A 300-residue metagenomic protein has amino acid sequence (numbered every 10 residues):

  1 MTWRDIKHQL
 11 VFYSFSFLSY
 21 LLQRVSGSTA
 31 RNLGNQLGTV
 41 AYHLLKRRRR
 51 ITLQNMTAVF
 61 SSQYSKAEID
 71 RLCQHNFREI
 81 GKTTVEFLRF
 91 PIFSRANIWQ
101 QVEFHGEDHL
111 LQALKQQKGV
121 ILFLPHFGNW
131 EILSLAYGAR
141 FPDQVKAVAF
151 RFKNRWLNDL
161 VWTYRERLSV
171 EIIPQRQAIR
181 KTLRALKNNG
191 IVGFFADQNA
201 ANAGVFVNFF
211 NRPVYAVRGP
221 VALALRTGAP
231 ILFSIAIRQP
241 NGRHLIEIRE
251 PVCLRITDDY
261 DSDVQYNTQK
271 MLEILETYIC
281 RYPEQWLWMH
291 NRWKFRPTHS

Functional and structural regions predicted by a protein language model:
M1-L124, D159-L160, S169: Membrane-anchoring hydrophobic helices of lipid-metabolizing enzymes
T2-I6, L44, K66, R71-Q74 (+2 more regions): Non-catalytic C-terminal accessory region of glycerolipid acyltransferases and related lyso-lipid remodeling enzymes
R47, F104, G128, R155-W156 (+3 more regions): Residue-level recognition of alpha-helix initiation/capping sites
R50, E107-D108, F127, R151 (+2 more regions): Alpha-helix N-cap/helix-start capping motif
F60-S61, Q117, F141, S169 (+3 more regions): Glycine-centered loop/turn motif at secondary-structure junctions
N97-V102, F150, R167-I173, F210-N211 (+1 more regions): Short, flexible loop segments at the rims of nucleotide/cofactor-binding pockets, characterized by
L114-R176, N199-V205: Catalytic core of membrane glycerolipid acyltransferases/transacylases, capturing the structured, soluble-facing
